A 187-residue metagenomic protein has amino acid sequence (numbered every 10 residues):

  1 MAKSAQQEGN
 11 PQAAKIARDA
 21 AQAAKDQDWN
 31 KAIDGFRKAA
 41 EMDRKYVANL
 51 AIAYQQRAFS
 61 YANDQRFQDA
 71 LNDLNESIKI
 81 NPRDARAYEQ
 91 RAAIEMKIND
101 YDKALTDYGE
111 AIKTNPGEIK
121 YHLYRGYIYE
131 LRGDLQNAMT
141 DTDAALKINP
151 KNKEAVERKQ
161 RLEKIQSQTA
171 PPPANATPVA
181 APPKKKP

Functional and structural regions predicted by a protein language model:
A13, V47-A51, A85-R86, I119-K120 (+1 more regions): Helix-start (N-cap) detector for alpha-helical repeat units in TPR-like alpha-solenoids, especially tetratricopeptide
A24, Q55, A62, E89 (+2 more regions): Position-specific recognition of the canonical hydrophobic site in helix A of tetratricopeptide repeat
A39, D43, E76-S77, E110-A111 (+1 more regions): Canonical positions in the second alpha-helix
N49-Q56, Q90, Y124, R158: Canonical tetratricopeptide repeat
